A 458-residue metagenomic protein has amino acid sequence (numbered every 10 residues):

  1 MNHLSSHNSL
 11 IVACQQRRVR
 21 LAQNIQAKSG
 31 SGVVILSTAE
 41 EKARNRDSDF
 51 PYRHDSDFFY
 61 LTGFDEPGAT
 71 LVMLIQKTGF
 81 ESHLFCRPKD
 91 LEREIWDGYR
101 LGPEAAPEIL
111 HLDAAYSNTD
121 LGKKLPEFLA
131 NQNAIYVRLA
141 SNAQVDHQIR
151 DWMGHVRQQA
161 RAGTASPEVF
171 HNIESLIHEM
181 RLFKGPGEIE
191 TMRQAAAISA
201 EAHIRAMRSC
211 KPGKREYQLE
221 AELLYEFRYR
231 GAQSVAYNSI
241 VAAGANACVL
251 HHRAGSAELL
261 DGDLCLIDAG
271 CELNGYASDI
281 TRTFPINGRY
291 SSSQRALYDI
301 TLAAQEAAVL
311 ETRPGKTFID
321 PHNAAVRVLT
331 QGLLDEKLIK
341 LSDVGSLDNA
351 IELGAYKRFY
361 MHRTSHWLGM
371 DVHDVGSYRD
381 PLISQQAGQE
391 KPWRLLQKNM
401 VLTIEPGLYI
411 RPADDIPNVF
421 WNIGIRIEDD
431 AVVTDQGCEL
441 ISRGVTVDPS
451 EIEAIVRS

Functional and structural regions predicted by a protein language model:
M1-S458: Active-site neighborhoods and metal-handling regions in enzymes and metal-associated proteins
